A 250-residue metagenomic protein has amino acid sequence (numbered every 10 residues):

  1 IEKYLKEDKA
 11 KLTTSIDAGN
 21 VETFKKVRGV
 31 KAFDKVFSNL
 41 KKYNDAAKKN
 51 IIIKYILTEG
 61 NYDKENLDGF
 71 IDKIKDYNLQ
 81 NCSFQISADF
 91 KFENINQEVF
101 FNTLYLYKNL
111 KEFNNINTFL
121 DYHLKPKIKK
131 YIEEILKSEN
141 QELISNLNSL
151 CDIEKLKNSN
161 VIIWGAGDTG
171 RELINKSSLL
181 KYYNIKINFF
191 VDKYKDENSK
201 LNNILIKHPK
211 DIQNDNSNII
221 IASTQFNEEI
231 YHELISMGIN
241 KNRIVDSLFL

Functional and structural regions predicted by a protein language model:
E2-K6, D72-K75, S178-Y182, S236-G238: Short, surface-exposed basic-aromatic patches at helix termini and helix-loop junctions that form
K3-N148: Radical SAM enzyme [4Fe-4S]-AdoMet core and its adjacent flexible, acidic and glycine-rich loops/tails across
E133-L250: Hydrophobic, well-ordered beta-alpha structural blocks that scaffold small-molecule cofactor pockets
